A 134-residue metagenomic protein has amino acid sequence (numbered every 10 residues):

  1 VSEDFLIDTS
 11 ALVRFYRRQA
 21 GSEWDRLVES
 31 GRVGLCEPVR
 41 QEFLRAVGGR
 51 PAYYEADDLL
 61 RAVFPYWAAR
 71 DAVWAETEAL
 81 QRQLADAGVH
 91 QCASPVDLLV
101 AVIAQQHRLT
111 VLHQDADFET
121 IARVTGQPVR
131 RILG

Functional and structural regions predicted by a protein language model:
V1-P38, R45-D58: Short, well-structured N-terminal submotif of metal-dependent ribonuclease cores
S2-D4, A101, Q105-G134: Acidic, PIN/NYN-like endoribonuclease modules and their adjacent C-terminal/linker elements
I7-D8, C36, C92-S94, R131-G134: Histidine- and aromatic-rich ligand-binding microenvironments
A11-L12, V39, V73, V100 (+1 more regions): Alpha-helix capping/helix-boundary segments
V28, L59-L60, A104, A122: A generic structural signal for well-ordered alpha-helical segments
E42-F43, E76, T120-I121: Phosphate- and divalent-cation-binding pockets in alpha/beta enzyme and binding domains that engage nucleotide-derived
P51-A72: Active-site-proximal, substrate-binding regions of enzyme catalytic domains and RNA-binding/basic surfaces
P65-L112: Active-site neighborhoods of divalent-metal-dependent phosphate/nucleic-acid chemistry enzymes
